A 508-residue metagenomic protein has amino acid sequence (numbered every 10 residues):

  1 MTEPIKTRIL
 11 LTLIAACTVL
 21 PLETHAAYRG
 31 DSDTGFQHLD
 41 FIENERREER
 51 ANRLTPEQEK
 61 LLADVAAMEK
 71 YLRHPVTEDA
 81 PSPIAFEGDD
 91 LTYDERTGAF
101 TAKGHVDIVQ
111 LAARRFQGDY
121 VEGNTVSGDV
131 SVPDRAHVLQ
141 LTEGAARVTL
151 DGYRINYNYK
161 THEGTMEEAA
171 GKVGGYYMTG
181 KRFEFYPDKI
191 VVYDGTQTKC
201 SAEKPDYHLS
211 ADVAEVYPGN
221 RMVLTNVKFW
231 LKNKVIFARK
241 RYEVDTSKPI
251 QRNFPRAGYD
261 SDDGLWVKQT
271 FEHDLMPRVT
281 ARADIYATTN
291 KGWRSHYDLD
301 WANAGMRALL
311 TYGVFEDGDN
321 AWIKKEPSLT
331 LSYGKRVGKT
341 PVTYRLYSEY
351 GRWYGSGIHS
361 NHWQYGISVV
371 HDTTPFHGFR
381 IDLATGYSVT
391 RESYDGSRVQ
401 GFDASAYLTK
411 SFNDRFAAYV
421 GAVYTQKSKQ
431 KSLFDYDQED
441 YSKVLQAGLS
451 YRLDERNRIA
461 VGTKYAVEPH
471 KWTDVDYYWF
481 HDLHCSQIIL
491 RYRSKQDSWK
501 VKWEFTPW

Functional and structural regions predicted by a protein language model:
T2-R8, T12, T18-E122, V126-S131 (+4 more regions): Long, low-hydrophobicity, solvent-exposed regions enriched in small/turn-prone and acidic residues
